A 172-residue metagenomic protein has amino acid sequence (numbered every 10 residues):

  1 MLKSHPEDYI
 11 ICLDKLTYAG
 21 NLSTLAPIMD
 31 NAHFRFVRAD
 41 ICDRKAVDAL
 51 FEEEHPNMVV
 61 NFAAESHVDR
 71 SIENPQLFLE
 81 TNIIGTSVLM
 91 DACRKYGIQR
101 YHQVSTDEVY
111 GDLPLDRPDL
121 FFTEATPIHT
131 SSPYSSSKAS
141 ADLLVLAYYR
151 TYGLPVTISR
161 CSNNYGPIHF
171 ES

Functional and structural regions predicted by a protein language model:
M1-P167: N-terminal Rossmann-like NAD(P)+-binding domain of SDR-like oxidoreductases, especially those catalyzing
E171: ATP-dependent carboxylate-amine ligase catalytic core
